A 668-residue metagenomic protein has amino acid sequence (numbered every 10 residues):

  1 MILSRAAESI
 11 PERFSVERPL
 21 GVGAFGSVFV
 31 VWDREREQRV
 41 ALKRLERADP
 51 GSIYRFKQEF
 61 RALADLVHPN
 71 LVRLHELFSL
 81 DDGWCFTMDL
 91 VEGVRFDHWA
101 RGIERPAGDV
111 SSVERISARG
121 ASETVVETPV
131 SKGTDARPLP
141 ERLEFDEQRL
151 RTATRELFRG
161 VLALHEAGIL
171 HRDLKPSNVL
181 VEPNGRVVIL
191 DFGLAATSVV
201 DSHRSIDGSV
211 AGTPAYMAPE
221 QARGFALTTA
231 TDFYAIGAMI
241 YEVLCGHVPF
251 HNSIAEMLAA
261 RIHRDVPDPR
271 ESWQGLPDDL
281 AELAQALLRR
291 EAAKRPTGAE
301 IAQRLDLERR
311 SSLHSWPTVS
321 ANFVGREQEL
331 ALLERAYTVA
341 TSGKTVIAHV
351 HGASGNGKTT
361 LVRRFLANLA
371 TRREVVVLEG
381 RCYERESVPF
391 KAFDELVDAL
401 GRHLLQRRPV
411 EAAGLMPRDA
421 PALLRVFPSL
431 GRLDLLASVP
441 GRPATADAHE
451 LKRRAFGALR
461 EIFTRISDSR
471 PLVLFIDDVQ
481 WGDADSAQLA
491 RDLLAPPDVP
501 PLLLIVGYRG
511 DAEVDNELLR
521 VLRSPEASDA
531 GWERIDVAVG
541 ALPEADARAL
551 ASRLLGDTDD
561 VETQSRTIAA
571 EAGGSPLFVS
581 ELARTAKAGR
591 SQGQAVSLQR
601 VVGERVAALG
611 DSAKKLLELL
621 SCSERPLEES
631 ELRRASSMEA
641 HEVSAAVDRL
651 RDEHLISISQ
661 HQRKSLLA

Functional and structural regions predicted by a protein language model:
E46-D65: AlphaC helix of the eukaryotic protein kinase fold
L77: Activation-segment/catalytic-loop signature of the eukaryotic protein kinase fold
D81-R95: Conserved short submotifs of the Hanks-type protein kinase catalytic core that shape the nucleotide-binding pocket
S111-S117, S122-T124, T128, N184-P219: Activation segment of protein kinases
A153-T154: Activation segment signature within eukaryotic-like protein kinase domains
R159-I169: Protein kinase catalytic-loop region centered on the HRD/HxD motif
I189-D191, Y234, H247, N252-E256 (+2 more regions): Key residue(s) within conserved catalytic/signature motifs
